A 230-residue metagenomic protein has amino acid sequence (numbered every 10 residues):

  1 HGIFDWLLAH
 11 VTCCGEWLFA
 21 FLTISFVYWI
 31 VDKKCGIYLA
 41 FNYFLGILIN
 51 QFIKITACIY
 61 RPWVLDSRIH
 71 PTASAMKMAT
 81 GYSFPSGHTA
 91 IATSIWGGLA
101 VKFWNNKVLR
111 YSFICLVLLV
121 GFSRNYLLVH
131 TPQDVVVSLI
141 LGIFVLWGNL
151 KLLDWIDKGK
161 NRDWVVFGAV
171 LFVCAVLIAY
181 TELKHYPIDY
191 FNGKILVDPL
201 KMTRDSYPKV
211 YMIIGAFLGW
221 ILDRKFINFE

Functional and structural regions predicted by a protein language model:
H1-W6: Short, strongly hydrophobic alpha-helical membrane anchors
L7, T23-I24, Y28-I30, I47 (+2 more regions): Membrane-embedded catalytic cores of phosphoryl/pyrophosphoryl-handling enzymes
H10-L22: The first (N-terminal) embedded transmembrane alpha-helix
T12-C13, I37-N42, Y82-H88: Short secondary-structure transition/capping motifs
I30-W63: Membrane helical hairpin/interfacial module
